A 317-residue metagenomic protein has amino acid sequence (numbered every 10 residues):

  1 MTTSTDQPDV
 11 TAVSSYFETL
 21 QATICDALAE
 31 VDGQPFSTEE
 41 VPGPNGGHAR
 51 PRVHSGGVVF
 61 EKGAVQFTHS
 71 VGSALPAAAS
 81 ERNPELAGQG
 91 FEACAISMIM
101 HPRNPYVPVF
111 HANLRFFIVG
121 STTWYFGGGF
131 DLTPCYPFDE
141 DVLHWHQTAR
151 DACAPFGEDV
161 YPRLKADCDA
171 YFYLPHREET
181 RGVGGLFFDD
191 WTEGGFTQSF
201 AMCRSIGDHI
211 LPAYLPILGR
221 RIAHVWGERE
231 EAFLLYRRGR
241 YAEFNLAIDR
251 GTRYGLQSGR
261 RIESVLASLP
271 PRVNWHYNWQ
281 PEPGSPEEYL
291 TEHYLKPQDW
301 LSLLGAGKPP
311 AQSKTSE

Functional and structural regions predicted by a protein language model:
T2-S4, G259-E317: TerminUS-proximal long segments
T5-N83, W191, G195-G227, E231-Y241: Gly/Pro-rich turn-and-neighbor structural signature
P51-G128: Internal mixed beta-strand/loop scaffold within catalytic domains of large alpha/beta enzymes
G63-A64, E92-A95, W124-T133, E179-T197 (+1 more regions): Glycine-rich, often proline-containing surface loops adjacent to acidic residues and nearby aromatics that form
A78-S80, T197-Q198, R253-G259, Y277: Short conserved micro-motifs at the rims of enzyme active sites and ligand-binding pockets
G120-K165: Compact, glycine/acidic-enriched structural inserts
R150, A154-F200: Hydrophobic, aromatic-enriched interface-forming segments
K165, D169-F187, G219-S264: An amphipathic alpha-helical core segment
